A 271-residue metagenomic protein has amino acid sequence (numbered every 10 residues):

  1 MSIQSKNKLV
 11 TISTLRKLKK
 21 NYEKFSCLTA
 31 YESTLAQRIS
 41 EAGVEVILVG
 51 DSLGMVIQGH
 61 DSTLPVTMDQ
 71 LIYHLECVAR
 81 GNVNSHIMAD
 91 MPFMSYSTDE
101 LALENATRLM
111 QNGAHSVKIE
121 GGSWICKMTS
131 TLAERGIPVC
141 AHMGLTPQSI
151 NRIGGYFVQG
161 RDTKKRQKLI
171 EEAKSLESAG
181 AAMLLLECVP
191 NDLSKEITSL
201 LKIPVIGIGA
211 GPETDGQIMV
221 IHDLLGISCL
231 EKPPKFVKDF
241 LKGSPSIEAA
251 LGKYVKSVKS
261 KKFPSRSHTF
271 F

Functional and structural regions predicted by a protein language model:
S2-F271: Alpha/beta enzyme core
